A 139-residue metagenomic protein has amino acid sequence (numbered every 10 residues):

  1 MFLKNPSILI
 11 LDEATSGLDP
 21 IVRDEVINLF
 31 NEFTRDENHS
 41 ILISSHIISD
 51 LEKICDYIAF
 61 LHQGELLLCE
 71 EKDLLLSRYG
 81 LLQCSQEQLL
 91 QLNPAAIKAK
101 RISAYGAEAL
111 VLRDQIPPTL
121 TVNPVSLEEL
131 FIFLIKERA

Functional and structural regions predicted by a protein language model:
L9-E13: Catalytic Walker B motif of ABC-type/P-loop ATPase nucleotide-binding domains
T15-S16, I48: Short loop immediately C-terminal to the Walker-B catalytic DE motif in ABC-type ATPase nucleotide-binding domains
P20-V22: Helix N-cap at the start of a conserved alpha-helix in ABC-type nucleotide-binding domains
N38-I47: Conserved H-loop
C69-E70: ABC ATPase "signature
A99-A139: C-terminal coupling/interaction segments
